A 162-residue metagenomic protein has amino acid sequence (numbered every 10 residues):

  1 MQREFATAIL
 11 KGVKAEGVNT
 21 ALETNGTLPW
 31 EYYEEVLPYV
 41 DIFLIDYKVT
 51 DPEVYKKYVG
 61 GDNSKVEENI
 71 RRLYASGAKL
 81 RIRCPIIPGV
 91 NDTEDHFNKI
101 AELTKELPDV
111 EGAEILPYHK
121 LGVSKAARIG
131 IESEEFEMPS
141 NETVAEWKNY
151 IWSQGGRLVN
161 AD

Functional and structural regions predicted by a protein language model:
M1-L116, L121, A127: Conserved AdoMet/S-adenosylmethionine-binding subsite of the radical SAM
K105, E111, A126-I151: A structural motif corresponding to the C-terminal lobe/cap of the Radical SAM core domain
R157-D162: Radical SAM enzyme core and accessory elements
